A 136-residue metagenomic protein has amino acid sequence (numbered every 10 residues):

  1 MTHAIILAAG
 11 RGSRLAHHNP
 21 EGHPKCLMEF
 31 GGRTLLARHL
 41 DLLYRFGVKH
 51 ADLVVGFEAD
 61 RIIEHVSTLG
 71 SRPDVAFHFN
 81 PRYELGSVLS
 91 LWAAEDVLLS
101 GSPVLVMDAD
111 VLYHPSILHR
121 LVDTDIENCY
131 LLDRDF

Functional and structural regions predicted by a protein language model:
M1-N19: N-terminal nucleotide-binding beta1-loop-alpha1 segment
T2-I6, R33-P103: Conserved N-terminal catalytic core of the sugar/cofactor nucleotidyltransferase
A8, V55, D108, L132-D133: Short beta-strand/turn micro-motifs composed of small residues that flank or help shape donor/cofactor-binding pockets
R11, H23, E58: A generic "binding-loop/recognition-motif" signal
E21-A37: Short catalytic helix/loop segments, enriched in acidic residues and glycine and frequently bearing histidine
G22, F46, G70-R72, D123-I126: Short, well-ordered coil/turn elements that cap or connect secondary structure elements
G101-L112: Short beta-strand-to-loop acidic/aromatic patch adjacent to the donor-nucleotide binding site
P115-F136: Conserved donor-nucleotide/metal-binding helix-loop-beta segment in metal-dependent transferases, i.e., the alpha-helix
